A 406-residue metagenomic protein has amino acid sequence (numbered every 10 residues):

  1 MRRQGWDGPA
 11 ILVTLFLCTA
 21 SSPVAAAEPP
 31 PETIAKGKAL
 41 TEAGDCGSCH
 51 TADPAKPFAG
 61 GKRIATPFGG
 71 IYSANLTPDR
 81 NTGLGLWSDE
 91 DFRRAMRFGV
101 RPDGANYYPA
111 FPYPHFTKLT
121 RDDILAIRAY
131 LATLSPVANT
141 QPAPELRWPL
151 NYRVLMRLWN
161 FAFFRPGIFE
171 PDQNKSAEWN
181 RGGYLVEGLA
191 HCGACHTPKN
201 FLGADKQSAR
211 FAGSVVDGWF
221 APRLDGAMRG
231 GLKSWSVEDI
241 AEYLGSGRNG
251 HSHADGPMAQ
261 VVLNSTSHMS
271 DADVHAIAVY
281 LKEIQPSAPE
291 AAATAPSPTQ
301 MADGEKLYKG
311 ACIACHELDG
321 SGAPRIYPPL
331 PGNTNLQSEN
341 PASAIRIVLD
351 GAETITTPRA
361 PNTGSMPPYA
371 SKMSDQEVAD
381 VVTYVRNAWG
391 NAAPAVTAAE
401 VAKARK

Functional and structural regions predicted by a protein language model:
M1-D7: N-terminal secretory signal peptides that target proteins for export/translocation
P9-A20: Bacterial N-terminal signal peptides
P23-A27: Boundary at the C-terminal end of the N-terminal hydrophobic targeting segment
P31-E32, A43, T51-G70, P102-G183 (+6 more regions): Flexible coil segments in periplasmic/lumen-exposed cytochrome c-class electron-transfer proteins
L84-V100, G104, A126, K233-V237: Aromatic- and charge-enriched surface segment that lines or borders ligand/interaction sites
E305-S343: C-terminal structural cap/anchor segments
Q337-A342, A352-A360: C-terminal lobe and pocket-closing loops of periplasmic/extracytoplasmic Venus-flytrap solute-binding proteins
